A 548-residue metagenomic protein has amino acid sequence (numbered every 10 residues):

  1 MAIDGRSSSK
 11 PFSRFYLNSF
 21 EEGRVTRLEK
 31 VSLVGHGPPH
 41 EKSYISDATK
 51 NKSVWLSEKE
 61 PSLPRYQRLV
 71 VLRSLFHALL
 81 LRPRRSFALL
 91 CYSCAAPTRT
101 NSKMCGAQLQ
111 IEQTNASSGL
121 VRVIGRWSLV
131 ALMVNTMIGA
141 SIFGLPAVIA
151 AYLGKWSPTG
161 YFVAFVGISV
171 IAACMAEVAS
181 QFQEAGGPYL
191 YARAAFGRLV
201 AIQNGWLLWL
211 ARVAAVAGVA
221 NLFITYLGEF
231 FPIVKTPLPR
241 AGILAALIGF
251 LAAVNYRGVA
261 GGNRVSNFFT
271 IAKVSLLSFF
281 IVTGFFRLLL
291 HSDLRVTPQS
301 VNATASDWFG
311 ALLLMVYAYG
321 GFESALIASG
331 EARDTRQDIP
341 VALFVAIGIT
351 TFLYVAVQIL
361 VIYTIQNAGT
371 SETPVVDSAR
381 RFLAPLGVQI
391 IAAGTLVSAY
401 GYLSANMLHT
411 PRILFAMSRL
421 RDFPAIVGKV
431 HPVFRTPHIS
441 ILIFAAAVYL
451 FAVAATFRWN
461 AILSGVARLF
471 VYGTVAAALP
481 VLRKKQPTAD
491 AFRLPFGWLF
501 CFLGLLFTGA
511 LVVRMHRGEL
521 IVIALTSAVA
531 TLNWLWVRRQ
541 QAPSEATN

Functional and structural regions predicted by a protein language model:
Y92, N101-W156, F162, I168-A173 (+5 more regions): Membrane-interface "cap" regions at the ends of multi-pass membrane proteins
N115-L120, S157-P158, F162, V234-G242 (+1 more regions): Helix-loop-helix junctions that connect adjacent transmembrane segments in multi-pass membrane transporters
R122-M133, G197-L210, L244-L247, N302-M315 (+3 more regions): Select transmembrane alpha-helical segments in multipass membrane proteins
V148-Y152, G160, S169-I248, A252-Y256 (+3 more regions): Hydrophobic transmembrane alpha-helices that form the core helical bundles of multi-pass secondary transporters
L190-Y191, G197, G228-I233, A342-N406 (+1 more regions): TM-loop-TM module centered on a large, flexible mid-protein loop between adjacent transmembrane helices in multi-pass
L238-L290, N302-T304, L343-I347, S464-T474 (+2 more regions): Membrane-interface loop-to-helix entry segments
F423-H431, A476-R493: Alpha-helical transmembrane segments
L463, A467, F496-N548: A generic transmembrane alpha-helix motif of multi-pass inner-membrane proteins
